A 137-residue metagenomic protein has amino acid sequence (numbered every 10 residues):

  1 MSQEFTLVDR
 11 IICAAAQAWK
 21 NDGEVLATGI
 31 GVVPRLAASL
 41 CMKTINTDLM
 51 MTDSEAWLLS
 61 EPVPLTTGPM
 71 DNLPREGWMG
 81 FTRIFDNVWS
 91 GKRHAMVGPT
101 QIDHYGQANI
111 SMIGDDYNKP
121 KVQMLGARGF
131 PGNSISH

Functional and structural regions predicted by a protein language model:
M1-P74: N-terminal active-site beta-alpha-beta segment that forms phosphate/nucleotide-binding and substrate-recognition loops
P64-H137: Conserved phosphate- and dinucleotide-binding cores of soluble alpha/beta proteins, encompassing both enzyme active
